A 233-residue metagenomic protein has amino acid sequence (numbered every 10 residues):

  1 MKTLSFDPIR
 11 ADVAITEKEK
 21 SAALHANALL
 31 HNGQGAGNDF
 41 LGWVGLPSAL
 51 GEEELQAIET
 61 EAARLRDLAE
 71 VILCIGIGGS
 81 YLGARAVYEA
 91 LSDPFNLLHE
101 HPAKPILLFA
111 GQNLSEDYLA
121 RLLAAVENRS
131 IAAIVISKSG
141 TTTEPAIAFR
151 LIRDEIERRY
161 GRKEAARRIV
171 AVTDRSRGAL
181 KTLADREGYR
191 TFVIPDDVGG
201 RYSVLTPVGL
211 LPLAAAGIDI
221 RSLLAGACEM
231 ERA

Functional and structural regions predicted by a protein language model:
M1-R66: Extended, charge-enriched "interface" segments that sit outside catalytic cores
A63-A233: Glycine-rich phosphate-binding loops that contact phosphosugars or nucleotide phosphates
